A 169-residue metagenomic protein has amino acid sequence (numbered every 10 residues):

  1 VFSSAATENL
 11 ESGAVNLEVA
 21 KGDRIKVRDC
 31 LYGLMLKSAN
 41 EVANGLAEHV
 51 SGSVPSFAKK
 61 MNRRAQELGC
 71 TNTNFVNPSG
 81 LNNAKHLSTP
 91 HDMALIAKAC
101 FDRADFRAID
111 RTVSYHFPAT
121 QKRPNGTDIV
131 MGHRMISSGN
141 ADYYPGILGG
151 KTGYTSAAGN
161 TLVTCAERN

Functional and structural regions predicted by a protein language model:
V1-N16, R111-P118: Short, glycine/proline-biased beta-turn/loop segments that scaffold the active-site neighborhood
F2-A6, K21-D23, L31, E48-V50 (+1 more regions): A mature extracytoplasmic/lumenal domain signature
E8-A43, G126-G149: Conserved catalytic neighborhood of penicillin-recognizing serine enzymes
V42-A43, A47, A65: Small-residue (primarily alanine) positions within well-ordered alpha-helices, especially packing/interaction faces
G52-N169: Penicillin-recognizing serine hydrolase domain
